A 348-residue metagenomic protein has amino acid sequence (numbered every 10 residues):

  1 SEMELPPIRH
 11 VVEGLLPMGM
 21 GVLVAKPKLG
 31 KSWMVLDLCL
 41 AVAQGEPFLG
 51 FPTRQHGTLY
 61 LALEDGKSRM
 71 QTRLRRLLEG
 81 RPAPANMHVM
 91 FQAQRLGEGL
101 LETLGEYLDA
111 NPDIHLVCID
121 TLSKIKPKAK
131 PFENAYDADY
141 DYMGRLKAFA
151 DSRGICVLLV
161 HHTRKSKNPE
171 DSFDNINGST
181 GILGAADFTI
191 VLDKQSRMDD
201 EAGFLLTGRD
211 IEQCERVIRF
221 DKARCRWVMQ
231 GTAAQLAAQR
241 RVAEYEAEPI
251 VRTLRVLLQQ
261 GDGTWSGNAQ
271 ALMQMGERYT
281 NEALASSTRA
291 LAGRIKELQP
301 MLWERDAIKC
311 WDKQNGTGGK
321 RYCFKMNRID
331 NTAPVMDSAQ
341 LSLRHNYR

Functional and structural regions predicted by a protein language model:
P6, V11, T53-A148, R209 (+2 more regions): Conserved inter-motif catalytic segment of the P-loop NTP-binding fold
V12-M18, G50-T53: Phosphate-binding P-loop
M20-G21, T58: Conserved beta-strand position immediately N-terminal to the Walker
V22-V24, K28, S32-W33, Y136-W227 (+3 more regions): Phosphate-binding/switch region of NTP-binding enzymes
M34, L38: Hydrophobic positions on the alpha1 helix immediately C-terminal to the Walker A/P-loop
A41-Q55, W303: Post-Walker A helix-loop "phosphate-sensing" segment adjacent to the P-loop in P-loop NTPases
K67, Q71, G97-L101, Y136-G144 (+4 more regions): Amphipathic alpha-helical transducer elements in NTP-driven molecular machines
I218, K222-R348: DNA transaction DNA-binding modules
